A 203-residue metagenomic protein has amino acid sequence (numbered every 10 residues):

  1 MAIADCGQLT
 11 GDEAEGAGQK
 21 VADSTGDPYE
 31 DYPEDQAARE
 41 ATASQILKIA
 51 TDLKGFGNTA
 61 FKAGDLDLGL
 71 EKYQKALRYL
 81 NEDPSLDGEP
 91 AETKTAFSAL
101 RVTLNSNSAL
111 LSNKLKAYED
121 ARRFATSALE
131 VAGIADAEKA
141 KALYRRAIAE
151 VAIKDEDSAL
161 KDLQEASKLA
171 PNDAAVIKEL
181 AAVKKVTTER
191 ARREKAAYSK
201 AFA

Functional and structural regions predicted by a protein language model:
M1-A135, K139-L169, D173-A203: Cross-family detector of peptidyl-prolyl cis-trans isomerase
